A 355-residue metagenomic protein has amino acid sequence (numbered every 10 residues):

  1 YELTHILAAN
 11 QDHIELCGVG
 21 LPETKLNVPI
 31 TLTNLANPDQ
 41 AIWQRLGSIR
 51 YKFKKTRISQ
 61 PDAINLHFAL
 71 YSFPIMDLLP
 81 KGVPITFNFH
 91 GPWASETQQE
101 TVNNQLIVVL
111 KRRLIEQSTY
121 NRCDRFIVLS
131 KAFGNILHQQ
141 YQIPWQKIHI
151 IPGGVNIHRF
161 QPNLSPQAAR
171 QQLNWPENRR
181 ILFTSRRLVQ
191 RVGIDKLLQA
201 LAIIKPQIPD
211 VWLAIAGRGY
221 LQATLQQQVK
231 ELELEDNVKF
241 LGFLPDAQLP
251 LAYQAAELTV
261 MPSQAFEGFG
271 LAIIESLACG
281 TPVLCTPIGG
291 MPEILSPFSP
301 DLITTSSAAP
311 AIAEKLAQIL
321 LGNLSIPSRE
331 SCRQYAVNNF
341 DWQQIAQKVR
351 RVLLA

Functional and structural regions predicted by a protein language model:
Y1-E23: N-terminal subdomain of nucleotide-sugar transferases
K54, W93, I107-F126: Membrane-proximal helix-turn-helix segments that form the acceptor-binding/catalytic region of lipid-linked
L66-S72, F89-H90: Short His-centered aromatic/hydrophobic patch
A132, G154: Carbohydrate-associated surface elements
P176-V192, L198-L201: Conserved donor-binding/catalytic core segment of Leloir-type glycosyltransferases
Q254-G268, T281: Acidic donor-binding loop of glycosyltransferase active sites
I273, P282-C285: Short hydrophobic beta-strand element within catalytic cores of glycosyltransferases and related nucleotide-activated
S296-P310, Q318-L324: Conserved acidic donor-binding segment of nucleotide-sugar-dependent glycosyltransferases
